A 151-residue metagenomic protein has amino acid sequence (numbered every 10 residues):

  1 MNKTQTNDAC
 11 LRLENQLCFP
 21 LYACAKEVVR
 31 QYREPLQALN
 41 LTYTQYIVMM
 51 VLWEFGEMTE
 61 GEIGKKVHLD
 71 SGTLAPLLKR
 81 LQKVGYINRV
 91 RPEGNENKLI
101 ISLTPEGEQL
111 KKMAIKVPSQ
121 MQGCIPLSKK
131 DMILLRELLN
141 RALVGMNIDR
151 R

Functional and structural regions predicted by a protein language model:
M1-A9, P105, K112, L127-R151: C-terminal regulatory/oligomerization modules of transcriptional regulators
M1-L39: N-terminal leader segment of winged-helix/HTH proteins
P20, E27, I47-M50, Q109: Pre-recognition alpha-helix immediately N-terminal to the DNA-recognition helix within helix-turn-helix or winged-helix
Y22, M50-E54, I115: Short, locally clustered residues in the helix-turn-helix/winged-helix DNA-binding domain
V51, K66, V84: Residues within the alpha-helical elements of helix-turn-helix
F55-T59: Short capping segments at the starts of secondary-structure elements
E60-G61, G72, K79, L99: Residues within helix-turn-helix
K79-E137: Charged, amphipathic alpha-helical coiled-coil/dimerization segments
